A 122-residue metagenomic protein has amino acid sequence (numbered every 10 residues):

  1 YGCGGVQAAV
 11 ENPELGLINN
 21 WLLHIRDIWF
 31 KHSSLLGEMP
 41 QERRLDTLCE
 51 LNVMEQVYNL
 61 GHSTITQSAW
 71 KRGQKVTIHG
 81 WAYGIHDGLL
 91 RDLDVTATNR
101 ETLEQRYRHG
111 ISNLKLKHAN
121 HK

Functional and structural regions predicted by a protein language model:
G2-K122: Divalent-metal-activated hydrolytic enzyme cores
